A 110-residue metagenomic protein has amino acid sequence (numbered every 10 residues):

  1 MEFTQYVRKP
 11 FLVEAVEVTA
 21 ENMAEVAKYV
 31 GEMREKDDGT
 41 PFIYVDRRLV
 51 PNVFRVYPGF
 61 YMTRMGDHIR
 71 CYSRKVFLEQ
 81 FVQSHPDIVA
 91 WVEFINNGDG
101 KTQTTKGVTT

Functional and structural regions predicted by a protein language model:
M1-R48, T105, T109-T110: N-terminal non-globular leader segments, chiefly Sec-dependent signal peptides
P51-V108: Short, compact, well-ordered microdomains
